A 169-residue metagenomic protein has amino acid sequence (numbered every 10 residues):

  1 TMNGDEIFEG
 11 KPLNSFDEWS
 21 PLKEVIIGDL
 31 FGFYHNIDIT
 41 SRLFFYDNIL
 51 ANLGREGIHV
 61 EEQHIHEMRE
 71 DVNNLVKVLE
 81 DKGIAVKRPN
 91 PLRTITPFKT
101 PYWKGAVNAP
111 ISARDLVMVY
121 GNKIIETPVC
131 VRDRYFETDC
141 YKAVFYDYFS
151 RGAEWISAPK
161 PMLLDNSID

Functional and structural regions predicted by a protein language model:
T1-D169: The feature marks the mature, well-folded catalytic cores of soluble enzymes
